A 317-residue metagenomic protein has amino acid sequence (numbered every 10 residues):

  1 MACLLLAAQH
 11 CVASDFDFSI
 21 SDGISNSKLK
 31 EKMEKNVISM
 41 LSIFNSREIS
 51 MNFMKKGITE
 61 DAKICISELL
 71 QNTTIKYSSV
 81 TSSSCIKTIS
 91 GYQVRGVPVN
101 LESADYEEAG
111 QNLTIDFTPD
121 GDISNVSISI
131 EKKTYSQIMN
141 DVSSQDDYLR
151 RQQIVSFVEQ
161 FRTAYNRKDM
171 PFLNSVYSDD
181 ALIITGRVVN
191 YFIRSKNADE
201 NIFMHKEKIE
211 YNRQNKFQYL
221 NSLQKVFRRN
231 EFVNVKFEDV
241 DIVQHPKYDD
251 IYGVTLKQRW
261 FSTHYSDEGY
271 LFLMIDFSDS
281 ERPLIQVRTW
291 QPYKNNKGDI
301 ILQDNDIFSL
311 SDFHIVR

Functional and structural regions predicted by a protein language model:
M1-D15: Bacterial Sec-dependent N-terminal signal peptides
C11-E48, D122-T163, R167, S175: Short, low-complexity N-terminal intrinsically disordered segments enriched in polar/charged residues
S14-D15, D22, I58-D116, N197-D267: Surface-exposed, charged secondary-structure patches
D17-I20, M33, V37, M51 (+8 more regions): Generic preference for hydrophobic/aromatic residues in regular secondary structure cores
S25-M33, S82-V97, A181, G186-V188: Short, charged N-terminal helix-start/capping segments
E31-L70, K168-K196: Short, well-ordered alpha-helical segments enriched in acidic and aromatic residues
A104-R150, K247-T255, F261-R317: Short beta-strand edge/turn micro-motifs at domain boundaries
E131-N212, K216-V240, Q244-D249: Acidic, serine/threonine- and glycine-rich low-complexity intrinsically disordered segments that serve as flexible
